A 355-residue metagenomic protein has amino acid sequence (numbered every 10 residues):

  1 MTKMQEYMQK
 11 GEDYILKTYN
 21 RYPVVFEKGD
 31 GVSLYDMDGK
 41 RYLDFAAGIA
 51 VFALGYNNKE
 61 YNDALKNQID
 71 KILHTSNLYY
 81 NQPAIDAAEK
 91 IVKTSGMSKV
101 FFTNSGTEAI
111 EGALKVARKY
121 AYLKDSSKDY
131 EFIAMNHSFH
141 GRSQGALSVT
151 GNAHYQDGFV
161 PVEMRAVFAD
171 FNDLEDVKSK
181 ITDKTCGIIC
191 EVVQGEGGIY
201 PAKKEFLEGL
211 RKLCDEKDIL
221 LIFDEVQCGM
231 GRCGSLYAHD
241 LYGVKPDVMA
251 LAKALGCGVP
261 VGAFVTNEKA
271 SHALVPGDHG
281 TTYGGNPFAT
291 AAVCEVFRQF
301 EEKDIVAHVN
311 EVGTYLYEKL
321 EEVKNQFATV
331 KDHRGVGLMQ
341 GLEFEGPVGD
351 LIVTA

Functional and structural regions predicted by a protein language model:
M1-A355: Conserved N-terminal phosphate-binding loop of PLP-dependent enzymes in the Aspartate aminotransferase
